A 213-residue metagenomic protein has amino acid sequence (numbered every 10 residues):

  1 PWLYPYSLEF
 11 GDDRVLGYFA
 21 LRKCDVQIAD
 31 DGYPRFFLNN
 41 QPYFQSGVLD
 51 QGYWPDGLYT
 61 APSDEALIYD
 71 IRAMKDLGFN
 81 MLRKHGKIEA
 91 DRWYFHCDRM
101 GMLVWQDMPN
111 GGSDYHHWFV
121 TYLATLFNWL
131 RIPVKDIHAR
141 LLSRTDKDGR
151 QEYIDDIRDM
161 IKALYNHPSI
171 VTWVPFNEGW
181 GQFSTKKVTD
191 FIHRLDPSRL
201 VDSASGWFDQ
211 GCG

Functional and structural regions predicted by a protein language model:
P1-V104, V171-T172, V188-S198: Secreted/periplasmic carbohydrate-active enzymes, especially glycoside hydrolases
M81-G213: Substrate-binding/catalytic cleft of secreted carbohydrate-active enzymes, primarily glycoside hydrolases
